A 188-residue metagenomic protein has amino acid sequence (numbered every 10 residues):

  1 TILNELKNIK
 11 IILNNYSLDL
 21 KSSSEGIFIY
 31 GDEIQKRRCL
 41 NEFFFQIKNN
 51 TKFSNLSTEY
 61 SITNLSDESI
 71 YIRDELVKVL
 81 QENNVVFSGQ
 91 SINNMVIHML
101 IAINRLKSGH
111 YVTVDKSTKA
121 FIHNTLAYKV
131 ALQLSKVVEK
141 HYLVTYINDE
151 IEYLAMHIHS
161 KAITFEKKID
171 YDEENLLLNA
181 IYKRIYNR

Functional and structural regions predicted by a protein language model:
T1-R188: A cross-family "folded-core" feature that marks the main globular domain of proteins
